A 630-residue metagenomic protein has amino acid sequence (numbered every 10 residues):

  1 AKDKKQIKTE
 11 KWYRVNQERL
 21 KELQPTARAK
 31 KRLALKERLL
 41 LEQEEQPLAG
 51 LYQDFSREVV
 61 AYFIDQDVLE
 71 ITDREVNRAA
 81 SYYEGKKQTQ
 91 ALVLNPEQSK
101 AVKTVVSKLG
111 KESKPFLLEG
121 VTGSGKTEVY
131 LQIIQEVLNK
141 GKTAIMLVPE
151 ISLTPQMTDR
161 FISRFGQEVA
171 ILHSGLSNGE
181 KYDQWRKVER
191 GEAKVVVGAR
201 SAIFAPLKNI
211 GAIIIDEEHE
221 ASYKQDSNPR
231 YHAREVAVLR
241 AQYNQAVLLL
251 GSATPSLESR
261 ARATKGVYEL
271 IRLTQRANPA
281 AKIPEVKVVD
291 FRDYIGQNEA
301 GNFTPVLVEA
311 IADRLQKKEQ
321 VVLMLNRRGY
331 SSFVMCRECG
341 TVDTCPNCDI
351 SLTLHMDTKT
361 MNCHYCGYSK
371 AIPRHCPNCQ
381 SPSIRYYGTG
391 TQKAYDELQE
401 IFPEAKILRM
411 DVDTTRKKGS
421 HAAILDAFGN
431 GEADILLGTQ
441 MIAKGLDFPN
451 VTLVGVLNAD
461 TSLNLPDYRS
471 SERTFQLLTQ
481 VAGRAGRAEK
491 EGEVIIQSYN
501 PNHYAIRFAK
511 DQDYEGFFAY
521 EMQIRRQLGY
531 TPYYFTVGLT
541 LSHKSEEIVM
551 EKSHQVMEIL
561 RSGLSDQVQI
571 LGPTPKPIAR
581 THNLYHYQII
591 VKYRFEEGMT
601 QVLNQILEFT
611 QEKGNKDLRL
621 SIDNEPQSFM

Functional and structural regions predicted by a protein language model:
A1-V148, D413: Pre-Walker A segment
Y13, L69, V286, L352 (+3 more regions): Generic structural motif
T89-N95, S99, K103, K111-M550 (+6 more regions): Inter-lobe coupling/hinge segments of SF2-like helicase ATPases
K552-E558, T600-F609: Short amphipathic alpha-helices in soluble, non-transmembrane regions that often serve as interface/regulatory elements
L564-K576, K616-E625: Short beta-strand elements
H582-L584: C-terminal effector/interaction modules appended to NTPase cores
E596, N604, F609-M630: Generic C-terminus detector
